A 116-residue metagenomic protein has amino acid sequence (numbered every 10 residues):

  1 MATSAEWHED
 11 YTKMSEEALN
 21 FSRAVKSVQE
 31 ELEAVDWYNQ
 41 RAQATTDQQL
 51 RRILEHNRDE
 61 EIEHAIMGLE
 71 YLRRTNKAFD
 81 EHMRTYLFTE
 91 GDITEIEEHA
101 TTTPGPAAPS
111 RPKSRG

Functional and structural regions predicted by a protein language model:
M1-G116: Iron-associated oxidoreductase/ferritin-like identity signal
